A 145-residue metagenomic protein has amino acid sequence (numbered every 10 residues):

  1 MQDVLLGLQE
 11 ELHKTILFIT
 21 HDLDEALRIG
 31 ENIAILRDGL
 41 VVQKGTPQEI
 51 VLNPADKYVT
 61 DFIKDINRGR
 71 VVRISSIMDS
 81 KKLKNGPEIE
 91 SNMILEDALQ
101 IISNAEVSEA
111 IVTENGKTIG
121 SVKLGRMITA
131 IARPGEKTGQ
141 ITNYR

Functional and structural regions predicted by a protein language model:
M1-H13: Helical segment within the ABC ATPase nucleotide-binding domain
H13-I19: Conserved H-loop
H21-D22, T46, P54-A55: Conserved H-loop
A26-G30, V51: A short, surface-exposed alpha-helical micro-motif characterized by mixed small hydrophobic and charged/polar residues
N32, K44: Short, glycine/charged-rich "phosphate-handling" switch motifs in NTP-dependent and phosphotransfer domains
D38-L40: Conserved ABC ATPase "signature" C-loop
Q48-L52, T60: Short acidic-hydrophobic catalytic motif
P87-V107, I111-E114, V122-R145: The conserved cystathionine-beta-synthase
